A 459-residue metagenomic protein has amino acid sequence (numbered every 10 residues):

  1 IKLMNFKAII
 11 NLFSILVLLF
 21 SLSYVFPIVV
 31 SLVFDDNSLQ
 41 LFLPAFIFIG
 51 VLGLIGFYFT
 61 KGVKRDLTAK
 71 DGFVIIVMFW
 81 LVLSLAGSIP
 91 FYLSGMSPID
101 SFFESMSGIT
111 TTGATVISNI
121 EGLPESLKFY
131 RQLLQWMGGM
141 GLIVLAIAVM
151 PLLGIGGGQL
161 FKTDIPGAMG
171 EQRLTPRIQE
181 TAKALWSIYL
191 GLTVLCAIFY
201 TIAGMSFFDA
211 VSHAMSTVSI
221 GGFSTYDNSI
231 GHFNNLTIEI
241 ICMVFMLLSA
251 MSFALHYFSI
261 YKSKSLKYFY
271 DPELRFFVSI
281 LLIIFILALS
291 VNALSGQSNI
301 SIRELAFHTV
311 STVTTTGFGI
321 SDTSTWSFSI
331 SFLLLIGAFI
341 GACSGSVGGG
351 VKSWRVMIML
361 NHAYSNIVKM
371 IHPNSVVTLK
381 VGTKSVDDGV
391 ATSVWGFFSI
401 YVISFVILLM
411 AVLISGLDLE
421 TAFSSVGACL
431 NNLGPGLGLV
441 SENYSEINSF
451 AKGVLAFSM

Functional and structural regions predicted by a protein language model:
I1-M459: Membrane-proximal intracellular helices of multi-pass ion channels
